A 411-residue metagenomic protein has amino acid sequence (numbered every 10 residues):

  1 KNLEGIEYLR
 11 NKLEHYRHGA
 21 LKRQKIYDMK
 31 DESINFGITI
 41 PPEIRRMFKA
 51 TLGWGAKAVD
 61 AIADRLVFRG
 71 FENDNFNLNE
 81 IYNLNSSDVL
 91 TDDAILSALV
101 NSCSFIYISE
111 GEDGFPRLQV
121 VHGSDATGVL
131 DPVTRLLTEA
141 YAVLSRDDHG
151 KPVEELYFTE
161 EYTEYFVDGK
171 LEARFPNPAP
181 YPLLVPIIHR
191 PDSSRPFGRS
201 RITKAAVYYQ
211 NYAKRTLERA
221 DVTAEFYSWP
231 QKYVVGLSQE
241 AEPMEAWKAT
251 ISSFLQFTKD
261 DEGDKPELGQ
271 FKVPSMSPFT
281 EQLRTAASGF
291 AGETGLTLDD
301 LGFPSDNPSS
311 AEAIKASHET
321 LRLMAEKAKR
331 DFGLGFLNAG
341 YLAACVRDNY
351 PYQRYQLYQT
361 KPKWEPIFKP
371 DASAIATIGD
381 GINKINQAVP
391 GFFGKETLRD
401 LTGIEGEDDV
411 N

Functional and structural regions predicted by a protein language model:
K1-L118: Extended, helix-rich architectural segments
N83-T91, A205, P278-Q282, A286 (+1 more regions): Short amphipathic alpha-helical segments
V100, F105-S200: Extended, regular secondary-structure scaffolds
R174-A316, Y358-Q359, E365-S373: Extended, charged amphipathic alpha-helical segments
F290, F336, L398: Hydrophobic, well-ordered secondary-structure elements that form the walls of internal hydrophobic environments
H318-D331: Glycine-rich and small/hydrophobic secondary-structure elements
L334, R347-I382: Extended amphipathic alpha-helical segments with heptad-repeat/coiled-coil character used for oligomerization, fusion
T397, L401-N411: Long, highly charged low-complexity segments enriched in Glu/Asp and Lys/Arg with interspersed Ser/Thr
